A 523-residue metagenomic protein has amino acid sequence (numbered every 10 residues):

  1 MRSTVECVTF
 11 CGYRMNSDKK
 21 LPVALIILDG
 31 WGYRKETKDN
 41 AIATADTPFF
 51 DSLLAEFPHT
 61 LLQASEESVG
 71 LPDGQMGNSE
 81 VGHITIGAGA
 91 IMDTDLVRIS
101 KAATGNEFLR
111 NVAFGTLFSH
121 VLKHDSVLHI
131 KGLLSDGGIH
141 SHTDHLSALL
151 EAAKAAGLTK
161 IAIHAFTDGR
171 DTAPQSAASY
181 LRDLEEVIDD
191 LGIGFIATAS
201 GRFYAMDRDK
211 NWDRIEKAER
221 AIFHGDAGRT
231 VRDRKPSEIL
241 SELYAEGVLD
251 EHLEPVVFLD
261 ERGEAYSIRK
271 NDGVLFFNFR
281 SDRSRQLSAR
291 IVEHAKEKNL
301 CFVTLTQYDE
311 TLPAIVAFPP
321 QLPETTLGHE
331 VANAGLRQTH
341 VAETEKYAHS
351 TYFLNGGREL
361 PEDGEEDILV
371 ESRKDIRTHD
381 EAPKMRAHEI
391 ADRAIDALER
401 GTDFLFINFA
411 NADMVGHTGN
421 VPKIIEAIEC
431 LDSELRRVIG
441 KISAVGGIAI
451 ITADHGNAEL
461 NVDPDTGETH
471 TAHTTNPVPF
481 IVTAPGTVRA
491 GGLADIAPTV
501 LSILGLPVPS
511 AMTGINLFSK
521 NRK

Functional and structural regions predicted by a protein language model:
T4-K523: Feature captures the catalytic ectodomains and active-site-proximal regions of enzymes that hydrolyze or transfer
